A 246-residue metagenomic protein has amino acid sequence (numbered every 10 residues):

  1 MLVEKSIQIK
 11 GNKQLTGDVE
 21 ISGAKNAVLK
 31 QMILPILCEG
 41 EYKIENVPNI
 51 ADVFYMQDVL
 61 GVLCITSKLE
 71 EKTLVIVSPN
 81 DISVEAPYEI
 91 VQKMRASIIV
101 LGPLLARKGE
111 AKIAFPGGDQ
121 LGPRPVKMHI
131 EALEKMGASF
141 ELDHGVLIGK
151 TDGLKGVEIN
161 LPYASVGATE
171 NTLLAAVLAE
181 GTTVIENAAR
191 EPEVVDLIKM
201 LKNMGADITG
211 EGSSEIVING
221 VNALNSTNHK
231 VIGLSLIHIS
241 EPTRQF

Functional and structural regions predicted by a protein language model:
K5-I7, E20-E45, D52-F54, T66-L74: N-terminal glycine-rich anion-binding loops that anchor highly charged ligand groups
K13-D18, L63, N80-Y88, G153-N160 (+1 more regions): Short, charged/polar, Gly/Pro-enriched secondary-structure boundary elements
D18-I21, K25-V28, R95-G102, G156-L173 (+1 more regions): Intrinsic, low-complexity N-terminal interaction/targeting segments
K43-P116: Glycine-rich, N-terminal phosphate-binding loop and its surrounding beta-alpha-beta segment
S83-N160: Hydrophobic alpha-helical hairpins/lids featuring a short glycine-rich hinge
N160-L236: Internal metal/ion-chelating core segments
I237-H238, P242-F246: Single conserved hydrophobic/aromatic residue that forms the stacking wall/gate of nucleotide- or nucleobase-binding
